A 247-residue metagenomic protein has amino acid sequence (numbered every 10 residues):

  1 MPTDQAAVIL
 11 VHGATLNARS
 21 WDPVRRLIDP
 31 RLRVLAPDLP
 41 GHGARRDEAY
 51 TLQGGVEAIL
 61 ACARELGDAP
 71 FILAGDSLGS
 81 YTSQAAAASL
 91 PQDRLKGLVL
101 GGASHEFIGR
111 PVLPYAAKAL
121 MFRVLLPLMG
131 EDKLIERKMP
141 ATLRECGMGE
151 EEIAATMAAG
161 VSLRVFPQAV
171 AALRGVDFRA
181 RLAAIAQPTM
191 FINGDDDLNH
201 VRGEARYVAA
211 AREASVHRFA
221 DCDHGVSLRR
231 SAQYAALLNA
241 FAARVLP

Functional and structural regions predicted by a protein language model:
T3-R46: Conserved HGGG/HGGXW glycine-rich cap/lid loop of the alpha/beta-hydrolase fold
L35-A74, A236: Active-site loop/oxyanion-hole signature of alpha/beta-hydrolase fold enzymes
G75-G79, S83: Gly/Ala-rich beta-loop-alpha elbow adjacent to hydrolase catalytic centers
A88-S89, R94-L128: Flexible "cap/lid" loop of the alpha/beta hydrolase fold
G109-V112, M129-A183: Conserved alpha/beta-hydrolase catalytic His-Asp/Glu region
I185, F191-N193: Short beta-strand/loop motif that positions the catalytic acidic residue of the alpha/beta-hydrolase fold
L198-E204: Conserved alpha/beta-hydrolase "acid-adjacent" motif
C222-A235: Catalytic histidine-centered segment of alpha/beta-hydrolase-like enzymes
